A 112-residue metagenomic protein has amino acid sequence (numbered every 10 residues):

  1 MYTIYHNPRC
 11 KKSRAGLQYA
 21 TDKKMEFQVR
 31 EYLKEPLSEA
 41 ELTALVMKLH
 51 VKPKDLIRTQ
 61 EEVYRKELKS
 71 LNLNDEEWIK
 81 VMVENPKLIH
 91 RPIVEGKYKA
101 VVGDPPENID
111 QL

Functional and structural regions predicted by a protein language model:
M1-Y19, F27-Y32: Local sequence-structure signature of Cys/Sec-based thiol-disulfide redox active-site neighborhoods
Y19-M25, L42, M47: N-terminal non-globular leader segments, chiefly Sec-dependent signal peptides
M25-E26, K97: Short glycine/proline-enriched coil/turn segments at helix->beta-strand junctions
E26-F27, E61: Short, solvent-exposed secondary-structure junction/capping segments
K34-L112: Thiol/selenol-based redox catalytic cores and closely related redox-interacting motifs
